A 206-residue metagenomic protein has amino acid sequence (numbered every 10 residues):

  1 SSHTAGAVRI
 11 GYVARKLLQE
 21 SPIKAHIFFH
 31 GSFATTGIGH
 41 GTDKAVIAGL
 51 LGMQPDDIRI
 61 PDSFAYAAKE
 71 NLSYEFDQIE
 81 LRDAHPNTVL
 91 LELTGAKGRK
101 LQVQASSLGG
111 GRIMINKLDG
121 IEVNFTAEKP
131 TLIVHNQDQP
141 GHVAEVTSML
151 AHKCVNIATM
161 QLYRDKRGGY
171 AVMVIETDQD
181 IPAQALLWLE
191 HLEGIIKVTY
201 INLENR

Functional and structural regions predicted by a protein language model:
S1-V13: Conserved phosphate/anionic-ligand binding catalytic regions in large, soluble enzymes, centered on
L17-H26: Non-transmembrane, aqueous-exposed alpha-helical and coiled segments at domain scale
K24, N71, P86-L90, Q102 (+2 more regions): Broad gene-expression machinery/nucleic-acid interaction feature
H26-K69: A structural-propensity feature for long, helix-poor, extended segments
T36-K44, P86, V172-Q179: Short glycine/threonine-rich loop-to-helix capping motif typified by GTGT followed within a few residues by an Asp-Pro
L51-G98: Contiguous domain-boundary segments centered on the initiation and propagation of an alpha-helix
D62, F76-I79, V103-R206: A conserved regulatory-domain signal marking ACT and ACT-like small-molecule sensing domains and adjacent regulatory
